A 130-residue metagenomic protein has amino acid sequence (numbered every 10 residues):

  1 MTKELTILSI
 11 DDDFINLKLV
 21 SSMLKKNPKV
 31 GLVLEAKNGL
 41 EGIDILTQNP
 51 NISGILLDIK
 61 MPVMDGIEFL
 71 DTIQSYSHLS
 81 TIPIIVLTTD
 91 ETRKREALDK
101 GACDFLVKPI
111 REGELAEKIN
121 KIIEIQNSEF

Functional and structural regions predicted by a protein language model:
E4-N16, V20-L24, I55: Conserved acidic segment of CheY-like receiver
E35-D44, G66: Helix N-cap/capping motif at the beta->alpha junctions
D44, I67-S80: Short amphipathic alpha-helix used as the core "switch/output" element in two-component signaling
P50-L56: Active-site beta3 strand of CheY-like receiver
M61: Receiver (REC) domain active-site loop signature in two-component systems and cognate sites in sensor histidine kinases
E68, D90-D104, E117: Alpha4 helix (beta4-alpha4-beta5 surface) of REC/receiver domains from two-component response regulators
I85-L87: Hydrophobic/aromatic residues positioned on beta-strands within the core alpha/beta folds
I110-K121: C-terminal output helix
